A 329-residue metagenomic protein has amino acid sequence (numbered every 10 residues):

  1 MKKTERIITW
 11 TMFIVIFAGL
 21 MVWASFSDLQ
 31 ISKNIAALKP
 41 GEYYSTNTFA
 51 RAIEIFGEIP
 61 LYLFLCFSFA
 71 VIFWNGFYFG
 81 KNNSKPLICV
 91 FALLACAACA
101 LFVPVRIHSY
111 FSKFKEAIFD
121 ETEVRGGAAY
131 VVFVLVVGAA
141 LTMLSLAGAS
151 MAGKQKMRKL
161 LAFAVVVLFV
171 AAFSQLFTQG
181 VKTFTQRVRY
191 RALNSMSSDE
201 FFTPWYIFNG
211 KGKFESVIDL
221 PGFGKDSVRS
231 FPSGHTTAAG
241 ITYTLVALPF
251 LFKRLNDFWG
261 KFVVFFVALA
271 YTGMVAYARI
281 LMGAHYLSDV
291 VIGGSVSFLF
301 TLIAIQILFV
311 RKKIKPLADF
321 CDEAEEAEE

Functional and structural regions predicted by a protein language model:
K2-F73, Y78-V136, F184-R189: N-terminal transmembrane-helix/juxtamembrane module of multi-pass inner/ER membrane proteins
K2-I14, G138, Y206-E329: Membrane-embedded catalytic cores of phosphoryl/pyrophosphoryl-handling enzymes
S25, F69-K81, M143-Q155, A247-R254 (+1 more regions): Structural signal for the C-terminal ends of transmembrane alpha-helices and the immediately following loop
S25, Q175-Q179, T183, F298-Q306: Transmembrane alpha-helical segments of multi-pass membrane transport proteins and ion-pumping complexes
Q30-T48, S195-V228, G273: Extracytosolic (periplasmic/ER-lumenal) interhelical loops and adjacent juxtamembrane/interface segments of multi-pass
N83-I88, A149-F184, F265: Interfacial segments of alpha-helical transmembrane regions
S174-I207: Aromatic-rich transmembrane-lumenal/periplasmic boundary elements in polytopic membrane proteins
